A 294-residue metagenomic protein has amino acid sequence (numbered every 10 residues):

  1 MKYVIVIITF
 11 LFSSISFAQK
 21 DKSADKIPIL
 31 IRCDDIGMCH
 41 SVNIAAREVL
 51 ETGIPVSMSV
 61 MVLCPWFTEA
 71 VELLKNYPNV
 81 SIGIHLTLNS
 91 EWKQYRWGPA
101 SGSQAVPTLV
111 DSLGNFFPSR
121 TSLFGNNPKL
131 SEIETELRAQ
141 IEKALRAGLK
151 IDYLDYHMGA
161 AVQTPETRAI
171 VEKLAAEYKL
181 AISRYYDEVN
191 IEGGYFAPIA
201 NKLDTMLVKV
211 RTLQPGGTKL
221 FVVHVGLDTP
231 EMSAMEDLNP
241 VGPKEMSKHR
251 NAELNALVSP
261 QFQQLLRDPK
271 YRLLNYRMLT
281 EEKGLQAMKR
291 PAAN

Functional and structural regions predicted by a protein language model:
M1-A24: Bacterial Sec-dependent N-terminal signal peptides
S23-K93: Active-site beta->alpha N-cap acidic-glycine motif
D35, I82, L154, F221 (+1 more regions): Conserved, mostly hydrophobic/aromatic
I36, L63, H85-E91, G159 (+4 more regions): Active-site beta-loop-alpha junctions enriched in small/polar residues
A46-T52, E69-S81, G98-D111, L145-R146 (+1 more regions): Acidic (Asp/Glu)-rich catalytic clusters
R96-L123, D237-E245: Active-site gating loops and adjacent loop-to-helix segments of metal-dependent hydrolytic enzymes
N127-L207, R211-Q214: Catalytic domains of cell-wall/extracellular-matrix polysaccharide-remodeling enzymes, centered on de-N-acetylation
I182-Y185, P240-N294: C-terminal domain-boundary segment and adjacent tail
